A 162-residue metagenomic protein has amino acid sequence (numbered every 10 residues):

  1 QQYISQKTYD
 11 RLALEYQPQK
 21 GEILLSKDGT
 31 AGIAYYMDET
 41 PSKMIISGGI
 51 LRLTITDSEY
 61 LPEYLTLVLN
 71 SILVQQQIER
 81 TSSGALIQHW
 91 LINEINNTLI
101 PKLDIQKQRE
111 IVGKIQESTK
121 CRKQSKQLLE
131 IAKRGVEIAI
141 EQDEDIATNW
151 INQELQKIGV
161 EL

Functional and structural regions predicted by a protein language model:
Q1-I4, I23-S47, Q76-R80: Short, ligand-facing micro-motifs at secondary-structure edges
Q1-K20: Sequence-specific dsDNA recognition surfaces
P18, L24-G29, A34, I115-S118 (+1 more regions): Long, contiguous hydrophobic alpha-helical segments, chiefly transmembrane helices and signal peptides
E22, G29-T30, D57, D104: A broadly conserved detector of short glycine/acidic/proline-rich loop/turn motifs that flank catalytic sites and bind
E39-K43, I50-I100: Basic, amphipathic alpha-helical recognition segments used for DNA target recognition
Y60-T66, N70, Q75, E94-I138: Amphipathic alpha-helical segments
E130-L162: Amphipathic alpha-helical segments that form coiled-coils or helix-hairpins used for dimerization/assembly
